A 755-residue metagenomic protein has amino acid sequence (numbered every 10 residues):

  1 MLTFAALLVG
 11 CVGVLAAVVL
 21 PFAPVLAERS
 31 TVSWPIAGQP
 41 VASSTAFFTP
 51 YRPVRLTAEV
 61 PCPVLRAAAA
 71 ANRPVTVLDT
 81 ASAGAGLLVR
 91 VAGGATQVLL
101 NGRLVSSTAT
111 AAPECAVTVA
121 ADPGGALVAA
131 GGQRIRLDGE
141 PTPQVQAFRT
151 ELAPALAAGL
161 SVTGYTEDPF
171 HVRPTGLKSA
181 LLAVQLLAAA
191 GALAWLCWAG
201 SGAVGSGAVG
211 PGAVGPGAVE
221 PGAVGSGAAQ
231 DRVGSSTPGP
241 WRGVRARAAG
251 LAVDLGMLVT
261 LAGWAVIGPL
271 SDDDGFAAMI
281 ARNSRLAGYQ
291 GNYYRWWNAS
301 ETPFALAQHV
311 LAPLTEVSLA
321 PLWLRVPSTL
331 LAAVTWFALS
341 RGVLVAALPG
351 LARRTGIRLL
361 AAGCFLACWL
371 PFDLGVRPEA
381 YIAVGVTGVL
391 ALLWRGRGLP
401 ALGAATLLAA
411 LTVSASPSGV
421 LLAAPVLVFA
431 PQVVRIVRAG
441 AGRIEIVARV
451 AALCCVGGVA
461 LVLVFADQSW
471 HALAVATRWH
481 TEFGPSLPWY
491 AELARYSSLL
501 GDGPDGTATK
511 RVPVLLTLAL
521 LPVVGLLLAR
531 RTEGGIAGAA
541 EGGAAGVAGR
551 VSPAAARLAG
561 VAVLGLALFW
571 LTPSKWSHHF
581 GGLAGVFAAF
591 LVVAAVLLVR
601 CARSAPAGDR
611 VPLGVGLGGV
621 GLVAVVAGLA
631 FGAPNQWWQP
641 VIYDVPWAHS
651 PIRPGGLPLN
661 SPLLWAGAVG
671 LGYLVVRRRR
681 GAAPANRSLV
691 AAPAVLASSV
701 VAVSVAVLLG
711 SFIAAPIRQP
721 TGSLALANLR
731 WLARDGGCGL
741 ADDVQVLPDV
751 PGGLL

Functional and structural regions predicted by a protein language model:
M1-P24, F170-A208, A228-A262, L344: Start-transfer (signal-anchor) and selected internal transmembrane alpha helices of multi-pass inner/ER membrane
L160-V172, F304-S318, T481-T509, I642-G655: Juxtamembrane membrane-water interface segments that cap and precede transmembrane helices
G191-C197, P513-V547, G670-V675: Hydrophobic, aromatic-rich transmembrane alpha-helices and their immediate juxtamembrane boundary segments
R282, R295-L331, T412: Short hydrophobic/aromatic helix or loop-helix immediately within or flanking a transmembrane segment in polytopic
V326-T355, A361: Transmembrane-helix motifs of polytopic, lipid-linked glycan transferases
F337, R353-R397, A401-L427: Membrane-embedded helix bundles of polyisoprenyl
L392-L399, L422-G457: Perimembrane helix-loop-helix junctions
R610-L755: Transmembrane helical bundles and short interhelical boundary loops of multi-pass, membrane-embedded
